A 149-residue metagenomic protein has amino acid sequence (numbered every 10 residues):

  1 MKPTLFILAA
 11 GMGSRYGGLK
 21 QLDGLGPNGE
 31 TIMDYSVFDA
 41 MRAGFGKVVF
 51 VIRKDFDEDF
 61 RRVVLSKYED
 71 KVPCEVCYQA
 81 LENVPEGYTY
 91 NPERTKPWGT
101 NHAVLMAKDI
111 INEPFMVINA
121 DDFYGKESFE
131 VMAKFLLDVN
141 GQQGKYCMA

Functional and structural regions predicted by a protein language model:
K2-L65, C74: N-terminal glycine-rich phosphate-binding loop and ensuing alpha1 helix
K71-P73, Q79-A149: Conserved beta-loop-beta/alpha segment of the NTase-like Rossmann-fold superfamily that binds/positions NTPs
